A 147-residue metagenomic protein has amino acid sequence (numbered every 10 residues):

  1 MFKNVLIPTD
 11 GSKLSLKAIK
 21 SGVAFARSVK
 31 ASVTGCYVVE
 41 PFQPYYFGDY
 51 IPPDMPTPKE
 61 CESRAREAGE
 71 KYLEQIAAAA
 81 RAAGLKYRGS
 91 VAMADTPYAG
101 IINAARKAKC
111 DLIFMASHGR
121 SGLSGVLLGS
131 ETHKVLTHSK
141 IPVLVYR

Functional and structural regions predicted by a protein language model:
K3-P56, A79-A83, R88: Small/aliphatic-rich secondary-structure junction motif
A18, Y45-G48, A99-I102, G125-L127: Short, well-ordered secondary-structure micro-motifs
Y50-D54, R106-A108, E131-T132: Short, hinge-like loop/turn segments at secondary-structure boundaries
M55-K71: A short acidic, glycine-rich active-site loop that binds or catalyzes chemistry on phosphate/adenosine moieties
Q75-I113: Structural beta-alpha unit
L112-H138: Glycine-rich, Arg-bearing micro-motifs that act as flexible, cationic patches
I141-Y146: Short, flexible loop segments at boundaries between secondary-structure elements
